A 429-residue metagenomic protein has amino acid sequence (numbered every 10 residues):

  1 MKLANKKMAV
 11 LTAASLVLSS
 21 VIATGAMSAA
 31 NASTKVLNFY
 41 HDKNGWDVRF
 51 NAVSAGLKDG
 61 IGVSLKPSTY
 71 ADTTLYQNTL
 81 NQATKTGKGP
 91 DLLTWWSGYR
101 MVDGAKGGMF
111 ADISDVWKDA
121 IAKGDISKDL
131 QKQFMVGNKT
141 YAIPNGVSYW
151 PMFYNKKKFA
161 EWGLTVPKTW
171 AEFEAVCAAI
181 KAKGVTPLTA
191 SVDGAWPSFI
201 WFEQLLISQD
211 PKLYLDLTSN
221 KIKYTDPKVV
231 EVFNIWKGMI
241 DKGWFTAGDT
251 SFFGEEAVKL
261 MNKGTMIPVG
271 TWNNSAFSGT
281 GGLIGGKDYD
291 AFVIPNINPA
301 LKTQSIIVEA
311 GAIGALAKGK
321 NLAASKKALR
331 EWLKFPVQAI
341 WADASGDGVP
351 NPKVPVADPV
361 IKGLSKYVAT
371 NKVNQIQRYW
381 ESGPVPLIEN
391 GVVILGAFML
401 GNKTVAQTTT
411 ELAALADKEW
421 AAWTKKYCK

Functional and structural regions predicted by a protein language model:
L3-K7, L11, S19, A23-V102 (+6 more regions): Conserved N-terminal structural module of periplasmic/extracytoplasmic solute-binding proteins
K35, A160, K372-K429: Conserved C-terminal helix/tail region of periplasmic/extracytoplasmic solute-binding proteins
Q82-A83, P90-D91, I121-K156, T186-T189 (+2 more regions): A structural signal for short loop-to-beta-strand junctions that line the ligand-binding cleft of periplasmic/secreted
G98-W150, E174, W201, A291: Hinge/lid segment of periplasmic solute-binding proteins
D112-I126, L188, V192, Q209-E231 (+4 more regions): Short, solvent-exposed loop/beta-turn-alpha elements that line the ligand-binding surface or hinge of extracytoplasmic
G137, Y141-N145, W150, E174-K221 (+1 more regions): Extracytoplasmic/periplasmic solute-binding protein
W162, K242, T280-S345: Extracytoplasmic/periplasmic substrate-recognition and gating elements
S219-D249: Glycine-centered hinge/linker elements that transmit conformational signals in sensory and ligand-binding systems
